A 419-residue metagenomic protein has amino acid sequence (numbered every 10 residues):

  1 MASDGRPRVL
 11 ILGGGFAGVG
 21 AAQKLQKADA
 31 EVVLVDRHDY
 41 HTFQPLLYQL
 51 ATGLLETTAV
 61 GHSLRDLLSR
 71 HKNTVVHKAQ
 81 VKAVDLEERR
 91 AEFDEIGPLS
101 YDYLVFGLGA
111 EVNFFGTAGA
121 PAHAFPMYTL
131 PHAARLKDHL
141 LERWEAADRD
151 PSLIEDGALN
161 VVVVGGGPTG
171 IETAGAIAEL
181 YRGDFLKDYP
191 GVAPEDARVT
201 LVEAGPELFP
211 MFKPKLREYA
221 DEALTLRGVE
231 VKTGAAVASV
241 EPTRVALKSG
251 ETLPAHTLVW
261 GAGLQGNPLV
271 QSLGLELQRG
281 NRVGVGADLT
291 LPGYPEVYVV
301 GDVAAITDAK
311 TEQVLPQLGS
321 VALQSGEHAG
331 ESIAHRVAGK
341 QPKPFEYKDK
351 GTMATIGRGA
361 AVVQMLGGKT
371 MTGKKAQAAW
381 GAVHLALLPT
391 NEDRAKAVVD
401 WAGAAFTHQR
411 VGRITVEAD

Functional and structural regions predicted by a protein language model:
M1-R6, T74-V162, V259: FAD-binding core/adjacent interface of flavoenzyme oxidoreductases
A2-K78, K82, P168-F212, V259: Beta1-alpha1 glycine-rich phosphate/pyrophosphate-binding loop at the start of Rossmann-like nucleotide-binding domains
L12, S100-E111, V237, V245 (+2 more regions): Short hydrophobic core segments
K72-E87, A178-A287, L291-G293, P342: A Rossmann-like FAD-binding core segment of flavoenzymes
A122-P151, T243-A246, T252-Q324: FAD-site-proximal beta/loop scaffold in flavoenzymes
L136-P194: Rossmann-like NAD(P)H-binding beta-loop-alpha module
S325-D419: C-terminal, flexible cofactor-proximal segment of oxidoreductases
